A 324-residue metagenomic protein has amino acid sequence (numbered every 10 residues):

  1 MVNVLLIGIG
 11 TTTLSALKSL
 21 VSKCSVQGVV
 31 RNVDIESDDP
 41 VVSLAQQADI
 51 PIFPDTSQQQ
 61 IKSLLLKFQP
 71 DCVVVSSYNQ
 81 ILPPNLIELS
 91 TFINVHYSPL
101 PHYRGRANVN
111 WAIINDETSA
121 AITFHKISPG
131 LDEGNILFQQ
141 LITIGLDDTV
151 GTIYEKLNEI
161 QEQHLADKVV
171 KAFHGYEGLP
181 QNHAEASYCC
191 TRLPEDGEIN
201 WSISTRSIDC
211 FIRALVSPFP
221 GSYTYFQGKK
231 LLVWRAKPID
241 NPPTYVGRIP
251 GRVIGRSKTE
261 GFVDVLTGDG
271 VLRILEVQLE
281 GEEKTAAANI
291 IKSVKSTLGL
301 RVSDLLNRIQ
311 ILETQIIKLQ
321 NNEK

Functional and structural regions predicted by a protein language model:
M1-Y223, T259, G270-R273, L279-K324: One-carbon transfer enzymes
K229-V233, L272: Short, isolated positions in well-ordered beta-strands
R235-I239: Generic short beta-strand segments
D240-G281: Low-complexity, glycine/alanine/valine/leucine- and proline-rich hydrophobic stretches
